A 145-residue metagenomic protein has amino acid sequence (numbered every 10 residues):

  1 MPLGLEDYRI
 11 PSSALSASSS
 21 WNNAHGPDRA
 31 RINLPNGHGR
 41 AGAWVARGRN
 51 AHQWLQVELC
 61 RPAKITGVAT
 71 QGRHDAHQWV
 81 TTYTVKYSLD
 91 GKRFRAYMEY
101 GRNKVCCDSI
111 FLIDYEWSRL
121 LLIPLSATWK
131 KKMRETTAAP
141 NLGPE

Functional and structural regions predicted by a protein language model:
M1-C60, R73, Y100-D108, L122: Disordered, acidic Ser/Thr/Pro-rich linker "stalks" and the adjacent N-terminal cap of the next globular domain
S12, I65, V80-T84: Exposed beta-strand and adjacent loop surfaces of beta-rich binding modules that mediate intermolecular recognition
L15, N36-R40, I65-V68, L112 (+1 more regions): Short amphipathic alpha-helical surface micro-motifs
R49-W54, D75-E145: Trp- and acidic/polar-enriched beta-sheet ligand-binding modules for extracellular glycan and matrix recognition
Q56-E58, G67-Q71, K86: Residues within well-ordered beta-strands of beta-sheet-rich folds
